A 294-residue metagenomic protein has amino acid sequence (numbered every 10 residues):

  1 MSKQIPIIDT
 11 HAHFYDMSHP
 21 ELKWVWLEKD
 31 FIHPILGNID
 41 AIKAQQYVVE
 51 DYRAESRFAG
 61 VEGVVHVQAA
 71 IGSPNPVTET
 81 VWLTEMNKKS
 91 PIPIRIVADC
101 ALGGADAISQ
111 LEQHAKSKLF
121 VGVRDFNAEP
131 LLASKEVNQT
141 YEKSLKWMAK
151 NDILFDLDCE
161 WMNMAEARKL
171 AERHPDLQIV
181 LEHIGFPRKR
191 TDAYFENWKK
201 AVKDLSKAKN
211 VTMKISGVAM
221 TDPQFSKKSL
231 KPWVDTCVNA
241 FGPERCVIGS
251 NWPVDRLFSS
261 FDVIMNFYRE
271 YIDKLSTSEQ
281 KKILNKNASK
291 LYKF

Functional and structural regions predicted by a protein language model:
S2-I8, H19-A54, G63, T236 (+2 more regions): Mid-to-C-terminal alpha-helical segments outside catalytic/metal-binding sites
P6-M17, L181-I184: Histidine-centered catalytic micro-motifs
H11, V64, I96, M148 (+5 more regions): Conserved, mostly hydrophobic/aromatic
I32-Q45, E50-G72, I92-A101, V121-D125 (+1 more regions): Divalent metal-dependent hydrolysis catalytic cores, especially in the metallo-beta-lactamase
D51-E55, E79-M86, A107-H114, T140-W147 (+4 more regions): A general structural detector for well-ordered alpha-helical segments in enzyme core domains, enriched
S73-M162, R168-K169, K214-T221: Active-site gating/metal-coordination segments in enzymes
K88-I92, K118-L119, R173-Q178, A208 (+2 more regions): Short helix-capping segments at alpha-helix termini
K135-V247: Catalytic pocket-lining loop regions of alpha/beta-barrel enzymes, especially the amidohydrolase/enolase/GH5 lineages
